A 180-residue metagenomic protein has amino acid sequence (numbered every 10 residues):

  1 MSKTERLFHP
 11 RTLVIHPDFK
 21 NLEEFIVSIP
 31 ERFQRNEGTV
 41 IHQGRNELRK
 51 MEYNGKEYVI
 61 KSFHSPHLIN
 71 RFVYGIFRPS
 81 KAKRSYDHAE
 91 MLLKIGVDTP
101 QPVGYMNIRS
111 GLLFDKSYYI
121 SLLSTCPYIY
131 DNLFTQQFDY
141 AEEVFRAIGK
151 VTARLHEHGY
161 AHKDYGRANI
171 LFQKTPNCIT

Functional and structural regions predicted by a protein language model:
M1-G38: Juxta-kinase regulatory segment immediately upstream of eukaryotic protein kinase catalytic domains
S2-T4, F8-T12, G44-E47, K56 (+1 more regions): Generic structural motif recognizing short loop/turn segments at the entrances and edges of beta-strands
N21, Y128-I129: Short, solvent-exposed coil/turn linker segments
I26-Y128, A153, E157: Conserved ATP-binding subdomain of kinase catalytic cores across diverse folds
A82, H88-V97, D131-A168: Conserved kinase catalytic-core helix
A168-T180: Catalytic activation segment of kinase domains across protein kinase-like and atypical kinase folds
